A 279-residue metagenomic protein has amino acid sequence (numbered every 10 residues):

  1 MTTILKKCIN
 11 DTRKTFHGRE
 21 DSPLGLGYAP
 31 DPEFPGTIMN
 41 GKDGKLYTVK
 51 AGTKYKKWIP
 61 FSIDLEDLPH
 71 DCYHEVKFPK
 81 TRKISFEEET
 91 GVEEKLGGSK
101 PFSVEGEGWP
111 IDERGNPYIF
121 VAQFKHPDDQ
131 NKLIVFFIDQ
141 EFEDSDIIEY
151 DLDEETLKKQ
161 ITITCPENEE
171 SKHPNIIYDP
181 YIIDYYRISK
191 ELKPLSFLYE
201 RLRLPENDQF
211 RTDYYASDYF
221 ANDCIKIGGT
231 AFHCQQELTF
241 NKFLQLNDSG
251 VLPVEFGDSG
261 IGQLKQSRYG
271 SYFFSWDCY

Functional and structural regions predicted by a protein language model:
M1-E66: Arg/Lys-rich, low-complexity, intrinsically disordered basic segments
E66-Y279: Preference for intrinsically disordered or flexible, low-complexity segments and adjacent hinge/connector residues
